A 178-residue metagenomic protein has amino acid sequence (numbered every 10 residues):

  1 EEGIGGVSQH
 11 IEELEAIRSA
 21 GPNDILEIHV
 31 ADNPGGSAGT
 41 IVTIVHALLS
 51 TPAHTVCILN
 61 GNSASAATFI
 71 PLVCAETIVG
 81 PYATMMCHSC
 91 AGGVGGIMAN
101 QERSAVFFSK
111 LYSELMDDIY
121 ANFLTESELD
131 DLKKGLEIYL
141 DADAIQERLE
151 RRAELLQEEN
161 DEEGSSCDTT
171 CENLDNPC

Functional and structural regions predicted by a protein language model:
E1-C178: Terminal-region recognition feature
